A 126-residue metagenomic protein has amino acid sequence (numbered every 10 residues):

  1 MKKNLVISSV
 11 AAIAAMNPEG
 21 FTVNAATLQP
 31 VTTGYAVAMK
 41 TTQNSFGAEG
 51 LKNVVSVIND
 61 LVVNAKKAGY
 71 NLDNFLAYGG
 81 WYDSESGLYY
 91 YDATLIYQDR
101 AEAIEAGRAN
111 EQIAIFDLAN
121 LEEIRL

Functional and structural regions predicted by a protein language model:
M1-L126: Conserved, structured core segments of small domains
